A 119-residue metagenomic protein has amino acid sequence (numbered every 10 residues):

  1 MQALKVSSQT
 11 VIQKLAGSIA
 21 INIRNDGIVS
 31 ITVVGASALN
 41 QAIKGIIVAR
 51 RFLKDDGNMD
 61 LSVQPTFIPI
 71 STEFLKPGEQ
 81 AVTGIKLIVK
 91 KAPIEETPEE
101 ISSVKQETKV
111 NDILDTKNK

Functional and structural regions predicted by a protein language model:
Q2-I28, I46, R50, T83-I85: Conserved mixed alpha/beta catalytic, RNA-binding, or beta-rich assembly cores of soluble enzyme, regulatory
S7-S8, S18, S30, S37 (+3 more regions): Generic serine detector
N22-N40: Short glycine-rich, basic-tinged beta-strand/loop micro-motifs
A36-Q64: Short, hydrophobic/π-rich interface segment
D56-N118: C-terminal edge-of-domain segments
